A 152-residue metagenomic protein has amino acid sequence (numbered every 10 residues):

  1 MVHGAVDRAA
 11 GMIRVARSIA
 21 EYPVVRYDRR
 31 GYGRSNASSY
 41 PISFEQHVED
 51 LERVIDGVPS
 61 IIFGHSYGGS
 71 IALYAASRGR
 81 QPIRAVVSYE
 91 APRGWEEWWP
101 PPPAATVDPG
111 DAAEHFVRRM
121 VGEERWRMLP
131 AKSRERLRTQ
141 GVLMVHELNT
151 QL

Functional and structural regions predicted by a protein language model:
M1-A37, V58: Conserved HGGG/HGGXW glycine-rich cap/lid loop of the alpha/beta-hydrolase fold
P23, P59-I61, I83-A85: Structural signature of beta-strand start/N-cap positions in the alpha/beta core of ABC transporter nucleotide-binding
E45-I61: Conserved acidic catalytic loop of the alpha/beta-hydrolase fold
I62-G64, Y89: Short beta-strand immediately N-terminal to the catalytic nucleophile in serine-hydrolase-like folds
G64, G68, A72: Gly/Ala-rich beta-loop-alpha elbow adjacent to hydrolase catalytic centers
L73-G110, L152: Flexible "cap/lid" loop of the alpha/beta hydrolase fold
P102-V107, A113-W126, E147-Q151: Helix-loop "lid/cap" segments that line or gate small-molecule binding pockets
K132-L152: Hydrophobic, aromatic-rich cap/lid helix
